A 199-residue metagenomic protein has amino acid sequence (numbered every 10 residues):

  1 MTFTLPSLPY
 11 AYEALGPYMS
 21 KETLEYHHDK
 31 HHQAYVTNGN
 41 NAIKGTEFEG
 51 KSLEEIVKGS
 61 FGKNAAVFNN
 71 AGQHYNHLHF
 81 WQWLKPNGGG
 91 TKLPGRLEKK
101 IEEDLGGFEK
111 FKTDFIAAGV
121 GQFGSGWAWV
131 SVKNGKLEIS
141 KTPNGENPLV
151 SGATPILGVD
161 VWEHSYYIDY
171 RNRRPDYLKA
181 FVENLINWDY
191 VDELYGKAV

Functional and structural regions predicted by a protein language model:
M1-V199: Feature for soluble, non-membrane regions of globular proteins
